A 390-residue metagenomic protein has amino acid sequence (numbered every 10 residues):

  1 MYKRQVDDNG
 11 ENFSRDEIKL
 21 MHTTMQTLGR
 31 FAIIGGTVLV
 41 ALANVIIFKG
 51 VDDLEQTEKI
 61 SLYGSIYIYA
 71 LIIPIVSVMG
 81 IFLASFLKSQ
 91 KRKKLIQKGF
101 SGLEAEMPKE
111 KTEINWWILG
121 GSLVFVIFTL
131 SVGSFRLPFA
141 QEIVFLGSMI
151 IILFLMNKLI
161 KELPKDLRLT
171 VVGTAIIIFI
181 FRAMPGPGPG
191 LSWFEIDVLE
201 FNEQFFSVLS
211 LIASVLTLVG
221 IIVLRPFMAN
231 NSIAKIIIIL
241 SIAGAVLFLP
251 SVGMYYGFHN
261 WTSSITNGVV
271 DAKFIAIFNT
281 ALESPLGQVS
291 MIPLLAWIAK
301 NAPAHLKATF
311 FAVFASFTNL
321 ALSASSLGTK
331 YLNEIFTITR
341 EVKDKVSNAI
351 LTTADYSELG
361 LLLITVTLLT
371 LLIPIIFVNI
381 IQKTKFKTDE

Functional and structural regions predicted by a protein language model:
M1-G10, G287-P303, T309: Intracellular juxtamembrane helix-capping segments at the cytosolic ends of symmetry-related transmembrane helices
K3, F179, W261-P293: Hydrophobic core of transmembrane alpha-helices in multi-pass small-molecule transporters, especially MFS/SLC-type
R4-P187, F201, T367-E390: Intracellular loop-helix junctions on the cytosolic face of multi-pass helical membrane proteins
T27-F31, G35, F179, V208-V215 (+3 more regions): Transmembrane alpha-helical cores of Major Facilitator Superfamily
I196-F205: Short extramembrane helix-to-coil loop segments that connect adjacent transmembrane helices in Major
V219-I239, N333: Helix-to-loop junctions at the C-terminal end of transmembrane segments in multipass secondary transporters
I242-V269: C-terminal ends and interior cores of transmembrane alpha-helices in multi-pass membrane transporters/permeases
A304-I338: A late C-terminal transmembrane helix in Major Facilitator Superfamily
